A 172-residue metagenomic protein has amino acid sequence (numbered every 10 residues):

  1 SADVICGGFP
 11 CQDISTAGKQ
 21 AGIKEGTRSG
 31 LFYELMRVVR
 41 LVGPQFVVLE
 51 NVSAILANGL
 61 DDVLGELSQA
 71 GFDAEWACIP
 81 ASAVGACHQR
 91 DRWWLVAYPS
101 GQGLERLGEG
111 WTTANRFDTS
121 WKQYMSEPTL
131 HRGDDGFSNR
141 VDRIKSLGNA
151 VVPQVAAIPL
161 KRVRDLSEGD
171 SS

Functional and structural regions predicted by a protein language model:
S1-V4, Q12-P153, P159, D170: Class I S-adenosyl-L-methionine
F9: Glycine-rich, N-terminal phosphate-binding loop of Rossmann-like dinucleotide-binding domains
R164-S172: Generic C-terminal helix-cap and adjacent flexible tail
